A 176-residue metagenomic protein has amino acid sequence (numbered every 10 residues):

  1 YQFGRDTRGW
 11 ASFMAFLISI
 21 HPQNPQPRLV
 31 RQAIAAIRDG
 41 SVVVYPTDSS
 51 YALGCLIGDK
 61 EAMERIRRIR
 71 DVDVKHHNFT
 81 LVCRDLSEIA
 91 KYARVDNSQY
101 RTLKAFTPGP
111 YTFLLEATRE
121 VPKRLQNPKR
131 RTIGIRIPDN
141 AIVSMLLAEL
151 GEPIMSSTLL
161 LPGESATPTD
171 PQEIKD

Functional and structural regions predicted by a protein language model:
F13-D176: Active-site-adjacent structural elements in enzyme catalytic cores
